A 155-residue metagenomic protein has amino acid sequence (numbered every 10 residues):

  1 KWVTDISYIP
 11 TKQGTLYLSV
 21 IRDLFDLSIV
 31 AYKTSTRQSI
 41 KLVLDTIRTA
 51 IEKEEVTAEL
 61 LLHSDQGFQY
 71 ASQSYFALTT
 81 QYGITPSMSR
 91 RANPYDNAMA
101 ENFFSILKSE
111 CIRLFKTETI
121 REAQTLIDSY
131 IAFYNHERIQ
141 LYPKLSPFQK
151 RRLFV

Functional and structural regions predicted by a protein language model:
K1-V155: Charged DNA-binding/catalytic regions of mobile-element recombinases
